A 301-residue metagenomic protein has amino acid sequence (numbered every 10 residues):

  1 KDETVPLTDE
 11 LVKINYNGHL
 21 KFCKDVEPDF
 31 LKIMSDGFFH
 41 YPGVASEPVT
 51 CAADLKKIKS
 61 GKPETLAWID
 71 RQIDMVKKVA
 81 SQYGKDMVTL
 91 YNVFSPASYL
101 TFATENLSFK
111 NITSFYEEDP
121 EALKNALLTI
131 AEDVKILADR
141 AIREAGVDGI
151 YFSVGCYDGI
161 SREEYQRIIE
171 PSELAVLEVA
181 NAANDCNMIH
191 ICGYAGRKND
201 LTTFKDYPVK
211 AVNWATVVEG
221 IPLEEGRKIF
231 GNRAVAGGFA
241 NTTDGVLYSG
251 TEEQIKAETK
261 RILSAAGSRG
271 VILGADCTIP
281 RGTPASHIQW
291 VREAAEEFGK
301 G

Functional and structural regions predicted by a protein language model:
K1-K59: N-terminal capping/small domains of soluble enzymes
D2-P6, G18, D29-I33, E64-G301: Active-site loop segments of alpha/beta catalytic cores
